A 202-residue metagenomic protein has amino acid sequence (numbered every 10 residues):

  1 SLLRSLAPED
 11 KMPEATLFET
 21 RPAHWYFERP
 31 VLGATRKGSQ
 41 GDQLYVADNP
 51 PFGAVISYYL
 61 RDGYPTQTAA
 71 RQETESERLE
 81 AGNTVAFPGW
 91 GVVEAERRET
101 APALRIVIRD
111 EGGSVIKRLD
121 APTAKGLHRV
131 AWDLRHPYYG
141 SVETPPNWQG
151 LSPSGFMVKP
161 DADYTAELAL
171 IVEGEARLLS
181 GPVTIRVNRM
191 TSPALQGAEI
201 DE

Functional and structural regions predicted by a protein language model:
S1-E202: C-terminal low-complexity, glycine/proline- and small-hydrophobic-enriched intrinsically disordered tails that act as
